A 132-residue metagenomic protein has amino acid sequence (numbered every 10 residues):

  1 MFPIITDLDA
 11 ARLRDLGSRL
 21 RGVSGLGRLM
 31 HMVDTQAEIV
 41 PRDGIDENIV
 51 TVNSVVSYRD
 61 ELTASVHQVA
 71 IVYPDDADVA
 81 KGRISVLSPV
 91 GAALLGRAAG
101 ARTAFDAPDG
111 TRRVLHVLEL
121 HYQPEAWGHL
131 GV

Functional and structural regions predicted by a protein language model:
M1-N48: N-terminal intrinsically disordered, low-complexity, charge/repeat-rich segments that act as generic
G22, T111-V114: Short glycine/proline-enriched turn or capping motifs at secondary-structure junctions
L29-M32, P74, H129-L130: Short, positively charged
I45, S57-Y58: Elongated, mostly alpha-helical coiled-coil "stalk/stator" tethers of large membrane protein machines
V50-S54: Short, basic and Ser/Thr-rich N-terminal targeting/leader segments
V55, L62-R112: Non-DNA-binding regulatory cores of transcription-related proteins, predominantly C-terminal effector-binding
Y73, V117-H121: A residue-level detector for short acidic-glycine micro-motifs
L120-V132: Short peripheral tails and domain-boundary helices/loops at the edges of structured domains
